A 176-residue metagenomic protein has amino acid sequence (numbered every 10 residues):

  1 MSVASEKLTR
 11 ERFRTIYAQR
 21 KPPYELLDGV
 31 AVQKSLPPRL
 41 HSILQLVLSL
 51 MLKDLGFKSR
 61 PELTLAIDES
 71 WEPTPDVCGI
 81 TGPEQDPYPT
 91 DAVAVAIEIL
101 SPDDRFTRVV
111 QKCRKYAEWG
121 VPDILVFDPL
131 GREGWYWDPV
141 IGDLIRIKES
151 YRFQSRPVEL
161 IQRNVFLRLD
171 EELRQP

Functional and structural regions predicted by a protein language model:
M1-P176: Gly/Pro/Ser/Thr-rich low-complexity, intrinsically disordered segments predominantly at protein N-termini
